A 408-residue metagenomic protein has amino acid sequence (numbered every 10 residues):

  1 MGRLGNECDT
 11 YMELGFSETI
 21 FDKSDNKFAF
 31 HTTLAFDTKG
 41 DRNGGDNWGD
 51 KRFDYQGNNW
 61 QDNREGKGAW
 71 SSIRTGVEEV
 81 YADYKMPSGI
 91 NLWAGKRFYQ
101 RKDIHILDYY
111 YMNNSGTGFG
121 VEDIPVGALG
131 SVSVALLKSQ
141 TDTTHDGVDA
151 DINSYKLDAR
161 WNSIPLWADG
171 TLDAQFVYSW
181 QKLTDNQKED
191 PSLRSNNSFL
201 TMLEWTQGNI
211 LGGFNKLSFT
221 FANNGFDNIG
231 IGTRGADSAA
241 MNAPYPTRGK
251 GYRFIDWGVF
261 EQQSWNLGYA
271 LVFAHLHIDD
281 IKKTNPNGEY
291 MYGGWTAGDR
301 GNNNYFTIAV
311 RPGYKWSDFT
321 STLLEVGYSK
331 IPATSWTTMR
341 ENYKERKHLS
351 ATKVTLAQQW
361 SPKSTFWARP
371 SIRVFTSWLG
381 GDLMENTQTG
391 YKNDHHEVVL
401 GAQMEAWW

Functional and structural regions predicted by a protein language model:
M1, A29-A35, W93-R97, S133-L137 (+7 more regions): Transmembrane beta-strands of outer-membrane beta-barrel proteins
M1-L4, N43-E79, S88-S195, T233-M241 (+1 more regions): Surface-exposed coil loops of outer-membrane beta-barrel proteins
M1-L92, I124, P286-G288, I308-E325 (+3 more regions): Beta-barrel outer-membrane channel/assembly domains of diderm bacteria
G5-D9, S71, A150, R194 (+4 more regions): Aromatic-acidic/polar surface patches that form glycan- and anion
T10-M12, T32, L157, G170 (+2 more regions): One face of beta-strands
D25, K39-G45, D103-I106, T141-D146 (+5 more regions): Outer-membrane beta-barrel proteins
V77, L129, G212-F214, W265 (+1 more regions): A broad structural signal for short, well-ordered beta-strand segments within beta-sheet-rich domains
N162-I164, A168-L183, K188-K344, H348-L356 (+2 more regions): Detector for outer-membrane/organellar transmembrane beta-barrel domains, recognizing the amphipathic beta-strand
